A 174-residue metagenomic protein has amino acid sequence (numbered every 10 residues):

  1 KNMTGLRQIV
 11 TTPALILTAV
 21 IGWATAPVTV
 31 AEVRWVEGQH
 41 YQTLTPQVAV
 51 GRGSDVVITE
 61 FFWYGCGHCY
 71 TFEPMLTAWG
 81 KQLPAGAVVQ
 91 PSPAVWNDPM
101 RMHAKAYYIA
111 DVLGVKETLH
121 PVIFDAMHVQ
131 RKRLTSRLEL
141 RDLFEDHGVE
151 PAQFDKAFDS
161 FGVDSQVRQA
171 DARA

Functional and structural regions predicted by a protein language model:
N2-R101, R168-D171: Extracytoplasmic thiol/disulfide redox context detector
V95-A174: Cysteine-centric redox/oxidoreductase cores and disulfide-bonded domains
